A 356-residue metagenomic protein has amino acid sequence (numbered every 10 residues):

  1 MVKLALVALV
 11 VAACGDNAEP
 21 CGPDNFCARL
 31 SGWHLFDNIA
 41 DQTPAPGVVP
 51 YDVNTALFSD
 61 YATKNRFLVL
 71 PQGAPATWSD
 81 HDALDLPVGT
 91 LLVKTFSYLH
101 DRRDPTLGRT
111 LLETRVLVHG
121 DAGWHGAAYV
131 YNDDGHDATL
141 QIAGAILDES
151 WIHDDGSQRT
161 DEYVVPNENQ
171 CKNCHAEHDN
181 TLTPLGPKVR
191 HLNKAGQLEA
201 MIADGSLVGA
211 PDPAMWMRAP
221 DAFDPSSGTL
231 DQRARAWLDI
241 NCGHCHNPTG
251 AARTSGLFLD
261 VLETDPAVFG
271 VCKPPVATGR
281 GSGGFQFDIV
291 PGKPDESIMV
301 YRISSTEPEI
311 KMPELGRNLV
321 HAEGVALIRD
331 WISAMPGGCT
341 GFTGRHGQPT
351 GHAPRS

Functional and structural regions predicted by a protein language model:
M1-V7: Sec-dependent signal peptide recognition, specifically the positively charged N-region followed immediately by
V11-A13: C-terminal motif of bacterial Sec signal peptides marking the signal peptidase cleavage site
G15-N25, R102-G344, R355: Sequence context surrounding c-type heme c attachment/ligation sites in exported
E19-D80, L86-V88, V93-H100, T110-Q141 (+2 more regions): Conserved small-residue
H346-Q348, H352: Low-complexity, intrinsically disordered or signal/transmembrane-proximal segments
